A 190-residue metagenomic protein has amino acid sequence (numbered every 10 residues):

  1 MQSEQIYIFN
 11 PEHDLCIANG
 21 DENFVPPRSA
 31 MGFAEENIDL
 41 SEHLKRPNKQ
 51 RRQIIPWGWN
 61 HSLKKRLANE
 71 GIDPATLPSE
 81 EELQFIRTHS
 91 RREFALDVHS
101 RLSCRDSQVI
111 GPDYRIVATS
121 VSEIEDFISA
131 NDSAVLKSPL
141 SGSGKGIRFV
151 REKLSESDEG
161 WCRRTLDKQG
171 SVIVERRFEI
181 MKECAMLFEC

Functional and structural regions predicted by a protein language model:
M1-Q5, R46-Q53, S129, R163-D167: Short, surface-exposed loop and linker segments with low hydrophobicity and enrichment for Pro/Ser/Thr
Q2-D39: N-terminal-proximal low-complexity accessory segments that begin disordered and transition into the first
Q5-Y7, R52-I54, A134-L136, V172: Generic beta-sheet signal
P11, S29-A130, G142: Conserved N-proximal alpha/beta basic substrate-recognition cap immediately N-terminal to, or forming the N-lobe
C16-F24, K64-E70, K145-R148, C184-A185: A short acidic (Asp/Glu
E35-I38, K145, I180-E183: Conserved glycosyltransferase catalytic-site signature
D113-I116, S133-W161, E183-A185: Glycine-rich phosphate-binding loop of ATP-grasp-fold ATP-dependent ligases
D132, S157-C190: Phosphate-binding site of ATP-dependent enzymes
